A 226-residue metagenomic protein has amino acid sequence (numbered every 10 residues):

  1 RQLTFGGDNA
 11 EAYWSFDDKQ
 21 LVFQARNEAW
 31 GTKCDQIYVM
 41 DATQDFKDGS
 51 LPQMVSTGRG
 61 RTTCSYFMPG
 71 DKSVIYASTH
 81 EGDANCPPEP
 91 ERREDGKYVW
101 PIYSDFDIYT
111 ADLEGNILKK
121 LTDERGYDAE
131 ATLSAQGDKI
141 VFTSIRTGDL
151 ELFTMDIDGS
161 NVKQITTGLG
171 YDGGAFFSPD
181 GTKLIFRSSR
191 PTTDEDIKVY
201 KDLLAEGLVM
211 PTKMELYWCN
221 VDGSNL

Functional and structural regions predicted by a protein language model:
R1-Q2, P52-V55, I117-T122, N161-T166 (+1 more regions): A short beta-strand motif characteristic of beta-propeller blades
R1-Q20: Mature N-terminal segment immediately following signal peptide/propeptide cleavage in secreted/periplasmic
F5-D8, A25-I37, S56-T62, A77-D107 (+5 more regions): A flexible loop/linker signature enriched in serine peptidases of the S9 family
F16-D17, P69-G70, A135-Q136, P179-D180: Residue-level detector of Asp-centered blade-edge/turn motifs that repeat once per structural unit in beta-propeller
L21-V22, V74, I140-V141, L184: Hydrophobic beta-strand positions that form the internal "hydrophobic ladder" of WD40/Gbeta-like beta-propeller blades
W30-T32, Q44-G49, K72: Short, solvent-exposed loop/turn segments that connect beta-strands within catalytic domains and beta-strand-rich
A42-D45, D112-N116, D156-S160, N220-S224: Short loop/turn segments that connect beta-strands within beta-propeller blades
